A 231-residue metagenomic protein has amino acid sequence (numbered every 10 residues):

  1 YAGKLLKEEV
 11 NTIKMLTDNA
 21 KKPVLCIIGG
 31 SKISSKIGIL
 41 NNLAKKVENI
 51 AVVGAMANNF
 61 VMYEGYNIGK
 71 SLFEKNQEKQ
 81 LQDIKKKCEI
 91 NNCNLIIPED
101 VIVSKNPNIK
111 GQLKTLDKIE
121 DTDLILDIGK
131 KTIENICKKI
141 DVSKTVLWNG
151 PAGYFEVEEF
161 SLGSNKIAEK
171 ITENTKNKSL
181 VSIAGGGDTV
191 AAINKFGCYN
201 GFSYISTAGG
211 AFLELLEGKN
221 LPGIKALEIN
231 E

Functional and structural regions predicted by a protein language model:
Y1-E231: Active-site loop-to-helix "anion-binding N-cap" substructures in soluble metabolic enzymes
